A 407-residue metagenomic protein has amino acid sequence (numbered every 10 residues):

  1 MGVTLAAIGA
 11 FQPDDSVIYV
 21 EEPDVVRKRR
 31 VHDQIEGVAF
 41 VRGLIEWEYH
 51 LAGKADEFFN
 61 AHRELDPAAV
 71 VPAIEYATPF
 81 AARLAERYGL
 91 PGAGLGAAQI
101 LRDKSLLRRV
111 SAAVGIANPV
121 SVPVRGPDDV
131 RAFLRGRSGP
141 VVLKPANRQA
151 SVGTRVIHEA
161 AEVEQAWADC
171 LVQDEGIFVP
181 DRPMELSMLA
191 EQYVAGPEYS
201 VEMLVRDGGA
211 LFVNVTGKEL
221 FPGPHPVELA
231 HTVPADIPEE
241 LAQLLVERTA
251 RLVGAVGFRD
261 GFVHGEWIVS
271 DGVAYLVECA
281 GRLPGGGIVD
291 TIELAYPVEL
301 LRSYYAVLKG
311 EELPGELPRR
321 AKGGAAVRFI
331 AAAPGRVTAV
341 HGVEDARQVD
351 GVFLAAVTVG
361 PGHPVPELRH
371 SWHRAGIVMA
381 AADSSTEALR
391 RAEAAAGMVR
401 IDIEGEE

Functional and structural regions predicted by a protein language model:
M1-A97, D128, E312, A332 (+2 more regions): ATP-binding N-terminal substructure of ATP-dependent carboxylate-amine bond-forming enzymes
R87-G153, Q165, L171, E175-F178: A conserved helix-loop-beta module that forms one wall/lid of the active-site cleft in ATP-utilizing catalytic domains
S111, L134-V156, E175-G196, V201 (+2 more regions): ATP-grasp fold ATP-binding core
A117-P119, P140-L143, A160-A195, P226-H231 (+1 more regions): Conserved ATP-binding module of the ATP-grasp superfamily
R155, Q165-A168, E191, E198-E219 (+4 more regions): Beta-strand scaffold of nucleotide-dependent catalytic cores
D169-L171, V340-E344, A388-G397: Short amphipathic alpha-helices in soluble, non-transmembrane regions that often serve as interface/regulatory elements
Q243-G265, D271, A280-R336: Active-site "cap" helix and flanking loop/linker of ATP-utilizing ligase/carboxylase catalytic domains
I330-P361: Glycine-rich active-site loop/lid that clamps phosphate-bearing ligands
